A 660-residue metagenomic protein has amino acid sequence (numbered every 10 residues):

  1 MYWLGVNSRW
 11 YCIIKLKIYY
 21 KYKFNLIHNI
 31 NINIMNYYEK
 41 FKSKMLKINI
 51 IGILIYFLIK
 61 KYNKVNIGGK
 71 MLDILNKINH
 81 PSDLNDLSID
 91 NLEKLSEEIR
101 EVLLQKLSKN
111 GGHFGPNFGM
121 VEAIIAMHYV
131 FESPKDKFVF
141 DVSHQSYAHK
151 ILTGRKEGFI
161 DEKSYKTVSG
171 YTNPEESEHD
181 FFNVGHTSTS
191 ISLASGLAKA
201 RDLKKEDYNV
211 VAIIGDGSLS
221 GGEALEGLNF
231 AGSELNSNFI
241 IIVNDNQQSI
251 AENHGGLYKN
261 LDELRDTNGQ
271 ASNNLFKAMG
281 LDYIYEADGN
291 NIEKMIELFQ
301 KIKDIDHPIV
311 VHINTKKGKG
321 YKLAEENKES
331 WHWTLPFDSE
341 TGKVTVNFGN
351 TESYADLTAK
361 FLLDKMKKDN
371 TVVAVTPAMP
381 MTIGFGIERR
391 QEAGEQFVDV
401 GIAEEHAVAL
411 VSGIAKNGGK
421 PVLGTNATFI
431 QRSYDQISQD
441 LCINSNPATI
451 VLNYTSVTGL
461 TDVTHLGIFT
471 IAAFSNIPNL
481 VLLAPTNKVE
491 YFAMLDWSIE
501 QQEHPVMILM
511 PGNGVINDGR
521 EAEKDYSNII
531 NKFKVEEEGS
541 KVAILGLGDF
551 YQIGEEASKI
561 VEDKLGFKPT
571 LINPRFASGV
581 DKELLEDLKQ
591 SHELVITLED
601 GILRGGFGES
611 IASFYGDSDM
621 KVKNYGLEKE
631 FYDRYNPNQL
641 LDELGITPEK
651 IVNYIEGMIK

Functional and structural regions predicted by a protein language model:
I32, I50-K70: Short, Lys/Arg-enriched N-terminal segments with co-localized hydrophobic residues within the first ~10-30 amino acids
L95, H113-E234, V372, P377 (+1 more regions): Cofactor-binding active-site loop characterized by glycine-rich and histidine/acidic residues
G111-M120, F140-H144, N173-S192, I214-S218 (+7 more regions): Active-site nucleophile and cofactor-binding loops and adjacent substrate-binding regions of central metabolic enzymes
D136, Y321-Q431, Q436-N446, G546-G548: Non-catalytic terminal/interface segments that mediate subunit docking, oligomerization, and allosteric communication
G158-V168, S233-N246, C442-Y454: A glycine-rich helix N-cap at a beta->alpha junction
D180-D338, K343-T351, A355-K360, L480-H592: Glycine-rich ThDP/TPP pyrophosphate-binding loop and its adjacent helix/strand module within ThDP-dependent enzymes
V344-F348, G459-T461, V481, I602 (+1 more regions): Peripheral docking tails and interdomain loops at the edges of cofactor- or intermediate-handling domains
